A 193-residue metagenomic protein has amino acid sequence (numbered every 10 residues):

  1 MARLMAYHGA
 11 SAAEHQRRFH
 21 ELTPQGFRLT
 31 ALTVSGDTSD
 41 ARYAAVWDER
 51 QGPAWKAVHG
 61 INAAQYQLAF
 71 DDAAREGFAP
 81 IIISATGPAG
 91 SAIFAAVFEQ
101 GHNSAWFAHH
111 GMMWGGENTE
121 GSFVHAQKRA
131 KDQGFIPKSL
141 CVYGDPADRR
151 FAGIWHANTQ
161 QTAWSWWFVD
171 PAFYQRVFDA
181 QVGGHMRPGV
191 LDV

Functional and structural regions predicted by a protein language model:
M1-V193: Terminus-proximal functional modules
